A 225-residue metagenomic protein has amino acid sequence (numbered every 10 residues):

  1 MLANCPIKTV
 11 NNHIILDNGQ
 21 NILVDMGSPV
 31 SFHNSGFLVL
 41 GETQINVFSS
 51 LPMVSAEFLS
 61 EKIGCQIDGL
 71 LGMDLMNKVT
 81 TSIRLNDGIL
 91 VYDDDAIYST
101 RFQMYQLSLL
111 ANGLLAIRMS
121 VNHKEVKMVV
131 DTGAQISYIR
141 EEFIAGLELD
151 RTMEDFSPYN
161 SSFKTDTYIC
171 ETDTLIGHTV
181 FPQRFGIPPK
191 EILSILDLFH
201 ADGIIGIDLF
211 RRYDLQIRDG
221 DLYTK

Functional and structural regions predicted by a protein language model:
M1-K225: Pepsin/retropepsin-fold aspartyl endopeptidases
